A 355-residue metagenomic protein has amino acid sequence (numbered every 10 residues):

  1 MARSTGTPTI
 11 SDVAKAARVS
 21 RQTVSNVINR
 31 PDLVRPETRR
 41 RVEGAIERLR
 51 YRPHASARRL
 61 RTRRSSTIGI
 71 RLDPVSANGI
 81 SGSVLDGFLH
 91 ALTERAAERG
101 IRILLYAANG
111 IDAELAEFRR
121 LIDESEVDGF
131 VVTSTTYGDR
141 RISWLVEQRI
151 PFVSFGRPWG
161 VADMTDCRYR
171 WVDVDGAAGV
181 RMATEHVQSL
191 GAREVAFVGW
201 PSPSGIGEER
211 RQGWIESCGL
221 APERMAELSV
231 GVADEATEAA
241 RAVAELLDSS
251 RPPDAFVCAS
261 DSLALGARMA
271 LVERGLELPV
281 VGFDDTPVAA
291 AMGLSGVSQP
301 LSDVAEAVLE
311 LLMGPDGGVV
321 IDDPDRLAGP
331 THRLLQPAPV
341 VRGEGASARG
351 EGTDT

Functional and structural regions predicted by a protein language model:
M1-S66, R349, D354-T355: N-terminal helix-turn-helix DNA-binding module of bacterial transcription factors
S20, S66, D128, R193-E194 (+1 more regions): Short acidic/polar active-site loop segments enriched in Thr and Asp
Y51-A116, I215: Amphipathic helical "hinge" segments at domain boundaries
P74-G87, L105-A113, W171-M182, V198-A244 (+4 more regions): Hinge/beta->alpha junction and helix N-cap segments in small-molecule ligand-binding domains
E114-E126, E238-R251: Short, well-structured alpha-helical segments in soluble
T133-A178, S262, D284-S295: Flexible loop/hinge segments that line or gate small-molecule binding clefts
A244, D248-T355: Flexible loop/turn connectors
